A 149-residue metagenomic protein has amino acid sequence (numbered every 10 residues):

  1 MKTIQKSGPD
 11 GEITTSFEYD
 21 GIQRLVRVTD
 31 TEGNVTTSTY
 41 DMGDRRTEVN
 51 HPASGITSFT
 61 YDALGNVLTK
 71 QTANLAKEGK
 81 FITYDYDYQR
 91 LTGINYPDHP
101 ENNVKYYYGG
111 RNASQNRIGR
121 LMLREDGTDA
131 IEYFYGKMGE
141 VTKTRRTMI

Functional and structural regions predicted by a protein language model:
M1-D30, N34-H51, G55-I149: Beta-strand elements of repeat-based all-beta scaffolds
